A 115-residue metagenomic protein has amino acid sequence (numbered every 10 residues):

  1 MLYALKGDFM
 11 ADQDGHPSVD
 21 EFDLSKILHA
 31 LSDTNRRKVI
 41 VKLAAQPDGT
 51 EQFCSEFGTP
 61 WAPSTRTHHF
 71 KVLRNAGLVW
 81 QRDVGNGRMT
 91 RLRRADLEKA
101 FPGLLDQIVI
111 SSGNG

Functional and structural regions predicted by a protein language model:
M1-S25, V41-Q46, R93-G115: Amphipathic alpha-helical dimerization/coiled-coil segments that flank or bridge DNA-binding/regulatory modules
L5, A30, T65-R66: Intrinsic disorder/low-complexity signature
K26-A30, T34-A62, V84, R88-D96: N-terminal helix-turn-helix DNA-binding core of bacterial DNA-binding proteins
D33, H69, P102: Conserved acidic functional residues
G49-T50, A76, Q107: Generic macromolecular interface patches on structured domains
S55-A76: Canonical helix-turn-helix DNA-binding module
N75-V84: A short, conserved structural fragment
